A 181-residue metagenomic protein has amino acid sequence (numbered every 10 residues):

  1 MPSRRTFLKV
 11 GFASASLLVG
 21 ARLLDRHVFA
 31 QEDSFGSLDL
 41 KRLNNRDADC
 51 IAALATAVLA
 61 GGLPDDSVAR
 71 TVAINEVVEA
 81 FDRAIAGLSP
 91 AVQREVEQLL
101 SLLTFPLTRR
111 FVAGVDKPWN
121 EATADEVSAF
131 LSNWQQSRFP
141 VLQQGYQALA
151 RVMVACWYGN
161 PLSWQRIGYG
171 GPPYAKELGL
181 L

Functional and structural regions predicted by a protein language model:
M1-S3, V19-T56: C-terminal segment of N-terminal export signals and the immediately downstream linker at the start of the mature
R5-K9: N-terminal Sec-pathway targeting helices
G11-A15: Sec-dependent signal peptide hydrophobic core
L17-V28, G36-L40, L162, I167-L181: N-terminal accessory/cap region of cofactor-dependent oxidoreductases and related radical enzymes
C50-A53, D65-V68, V72-L181: Mature-region segments of soluble proteins
A57-G62: Short polar catalytic/cofactor-binding loops
